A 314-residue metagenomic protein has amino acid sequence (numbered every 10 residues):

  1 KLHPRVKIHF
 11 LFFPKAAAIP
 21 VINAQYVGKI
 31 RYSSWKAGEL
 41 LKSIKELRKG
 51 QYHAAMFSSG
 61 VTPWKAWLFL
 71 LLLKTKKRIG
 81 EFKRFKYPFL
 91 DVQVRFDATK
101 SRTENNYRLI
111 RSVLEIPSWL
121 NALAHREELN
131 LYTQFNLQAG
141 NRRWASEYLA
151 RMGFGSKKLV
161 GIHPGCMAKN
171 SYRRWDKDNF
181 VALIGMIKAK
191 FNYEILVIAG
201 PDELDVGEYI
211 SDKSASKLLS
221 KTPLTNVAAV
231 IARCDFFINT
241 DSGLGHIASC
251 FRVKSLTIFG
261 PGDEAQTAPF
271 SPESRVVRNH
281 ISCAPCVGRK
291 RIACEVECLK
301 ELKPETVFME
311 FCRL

Functional and structural regions predicted by a protein language model:
K1-L314: Catalytic machinery of carbohydrate-active enzymes, primarily nucleotide-sugar-dependent glycosyltransferases
